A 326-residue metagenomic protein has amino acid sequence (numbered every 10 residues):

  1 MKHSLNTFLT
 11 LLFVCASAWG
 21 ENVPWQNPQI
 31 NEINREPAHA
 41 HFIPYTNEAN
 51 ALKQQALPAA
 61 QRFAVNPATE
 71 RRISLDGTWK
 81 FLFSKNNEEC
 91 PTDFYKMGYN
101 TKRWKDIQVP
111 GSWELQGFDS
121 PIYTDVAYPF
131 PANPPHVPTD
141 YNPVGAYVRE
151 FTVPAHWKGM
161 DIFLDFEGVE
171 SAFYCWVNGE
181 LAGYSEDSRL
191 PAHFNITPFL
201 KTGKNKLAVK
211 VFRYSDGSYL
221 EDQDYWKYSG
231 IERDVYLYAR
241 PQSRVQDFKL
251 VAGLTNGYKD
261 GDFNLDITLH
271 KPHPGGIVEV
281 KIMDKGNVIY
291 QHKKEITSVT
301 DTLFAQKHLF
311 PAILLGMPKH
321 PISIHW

Functional and structural regions predicted by a protein language model:
M1-N22: Bacterial Sec-dependent N-terminal signal peptides
P24-E36, I43-P44, V65, K80-S84 (+9 more regions): Accessory beta-strand-rich segments of carbohydrate-active enzymes
Q26-T69, S74: Early extracytoplasmic/domain-onset interaction patches
N66-F83, K105-D106: Mature N-terminal segment immediately following signal peptide/propeptide cleavage in secreted/periplasmic
C90-V109: Short Gly/aromatic-enriched secondary-structure transition segments
A192-P198, D301-A312: Exposed aromatic-hydrophobic patches
Q242-H273: Surface beta-strand/loop "capping" patches
A312-M317, I322-I324: Cationic, amphipathic, low-complexity alpha-helical segments enriched in hydrophobics plus arginine/proline
